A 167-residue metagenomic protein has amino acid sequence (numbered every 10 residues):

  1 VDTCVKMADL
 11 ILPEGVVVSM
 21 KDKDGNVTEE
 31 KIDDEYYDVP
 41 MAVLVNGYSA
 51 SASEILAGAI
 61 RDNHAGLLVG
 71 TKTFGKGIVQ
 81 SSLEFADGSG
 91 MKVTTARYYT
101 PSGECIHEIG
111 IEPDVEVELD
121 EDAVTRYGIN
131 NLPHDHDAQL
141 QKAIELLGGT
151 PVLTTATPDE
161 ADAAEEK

Functional and structural regions predicted by a protein language model:
V1-S51, I78-E84: Gly/Ser/Thr-rich loop/hinge elements
T3-M7, A52-L56, A65, S102 (+1 more regions): Stable alpha-helical elements in mature extracytoplasmic
D9-V16, S49-A50, R61-A65, I144-V152: Sec-exported extracytoplasmic/periplasmic mature domains
I11, M41-L44, I60, G103 (+1 more regions): Terminal peptide-recognition signature
M20, V117-K167: C-terminal recognition in membrane/secretory proteostasis and scaffolding
D34-D38, R61-D62, F85-D87, Y99: Extracellular/periplasmic catalytic domains that process cell-envelope and extracellular macromolecules
N63-K76: Short, well-structured beta-strand/strand-turn elements
Q80-E84, M91-T125: Conserved P-loop NTPase
